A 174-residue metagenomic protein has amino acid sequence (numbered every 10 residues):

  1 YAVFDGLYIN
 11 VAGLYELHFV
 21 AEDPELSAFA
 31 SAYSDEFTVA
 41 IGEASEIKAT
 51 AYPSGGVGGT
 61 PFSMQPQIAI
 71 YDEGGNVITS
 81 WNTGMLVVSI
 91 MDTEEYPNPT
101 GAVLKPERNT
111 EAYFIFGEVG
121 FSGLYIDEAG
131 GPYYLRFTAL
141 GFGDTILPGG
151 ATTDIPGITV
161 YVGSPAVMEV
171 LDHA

Functional and structural regions predicted by a protein language model:
Y1-A174: Core sequence-specific DNA-binding domains of diverse transcription factors
